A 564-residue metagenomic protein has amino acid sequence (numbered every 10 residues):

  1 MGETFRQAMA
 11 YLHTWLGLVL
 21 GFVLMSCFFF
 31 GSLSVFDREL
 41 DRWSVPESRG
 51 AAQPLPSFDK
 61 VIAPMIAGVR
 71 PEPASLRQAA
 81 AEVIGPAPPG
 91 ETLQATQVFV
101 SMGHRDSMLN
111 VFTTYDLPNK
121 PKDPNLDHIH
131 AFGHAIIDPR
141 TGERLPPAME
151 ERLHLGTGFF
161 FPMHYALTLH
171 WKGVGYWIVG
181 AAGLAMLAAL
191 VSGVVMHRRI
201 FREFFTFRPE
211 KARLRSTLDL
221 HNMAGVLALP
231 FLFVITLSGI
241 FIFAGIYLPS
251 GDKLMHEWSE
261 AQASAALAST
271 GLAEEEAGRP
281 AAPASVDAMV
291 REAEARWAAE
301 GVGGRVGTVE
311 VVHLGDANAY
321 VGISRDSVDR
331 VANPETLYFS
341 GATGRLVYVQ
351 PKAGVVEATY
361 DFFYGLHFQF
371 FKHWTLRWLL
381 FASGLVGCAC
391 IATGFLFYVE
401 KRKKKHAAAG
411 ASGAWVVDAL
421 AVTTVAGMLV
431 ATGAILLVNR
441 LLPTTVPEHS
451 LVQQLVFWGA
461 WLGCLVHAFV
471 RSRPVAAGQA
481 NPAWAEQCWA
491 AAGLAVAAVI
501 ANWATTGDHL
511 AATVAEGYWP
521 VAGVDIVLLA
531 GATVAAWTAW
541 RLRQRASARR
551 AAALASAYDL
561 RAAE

Functional and structural regions predicted by a protein language model:
M1-E564: Conserved histidines in hydrophobic membrane contexts and catalytic metal-binding motifs
